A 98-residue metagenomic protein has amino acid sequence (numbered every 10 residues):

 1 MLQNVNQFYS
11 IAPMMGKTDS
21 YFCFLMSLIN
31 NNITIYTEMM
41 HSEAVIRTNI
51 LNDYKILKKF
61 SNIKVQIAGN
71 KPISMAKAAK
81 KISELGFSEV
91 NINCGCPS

Functional and structural regions predicted by a protein language model:
M1-P13, K55: N-terminal amphipathic alpha-helix/helix-capping segment at the start of soluble metabolic enzymes
Q3, T18, V90-I92: Intrinsic-disorder/low-complexity regions
M14-L85: Glycine-rich, positively charged N-terminal anion/phosphate-binding segment
T37, S88-P97: Non-cysteine beta-strand/loop elements that form the S-adenosyl-L-methionine
